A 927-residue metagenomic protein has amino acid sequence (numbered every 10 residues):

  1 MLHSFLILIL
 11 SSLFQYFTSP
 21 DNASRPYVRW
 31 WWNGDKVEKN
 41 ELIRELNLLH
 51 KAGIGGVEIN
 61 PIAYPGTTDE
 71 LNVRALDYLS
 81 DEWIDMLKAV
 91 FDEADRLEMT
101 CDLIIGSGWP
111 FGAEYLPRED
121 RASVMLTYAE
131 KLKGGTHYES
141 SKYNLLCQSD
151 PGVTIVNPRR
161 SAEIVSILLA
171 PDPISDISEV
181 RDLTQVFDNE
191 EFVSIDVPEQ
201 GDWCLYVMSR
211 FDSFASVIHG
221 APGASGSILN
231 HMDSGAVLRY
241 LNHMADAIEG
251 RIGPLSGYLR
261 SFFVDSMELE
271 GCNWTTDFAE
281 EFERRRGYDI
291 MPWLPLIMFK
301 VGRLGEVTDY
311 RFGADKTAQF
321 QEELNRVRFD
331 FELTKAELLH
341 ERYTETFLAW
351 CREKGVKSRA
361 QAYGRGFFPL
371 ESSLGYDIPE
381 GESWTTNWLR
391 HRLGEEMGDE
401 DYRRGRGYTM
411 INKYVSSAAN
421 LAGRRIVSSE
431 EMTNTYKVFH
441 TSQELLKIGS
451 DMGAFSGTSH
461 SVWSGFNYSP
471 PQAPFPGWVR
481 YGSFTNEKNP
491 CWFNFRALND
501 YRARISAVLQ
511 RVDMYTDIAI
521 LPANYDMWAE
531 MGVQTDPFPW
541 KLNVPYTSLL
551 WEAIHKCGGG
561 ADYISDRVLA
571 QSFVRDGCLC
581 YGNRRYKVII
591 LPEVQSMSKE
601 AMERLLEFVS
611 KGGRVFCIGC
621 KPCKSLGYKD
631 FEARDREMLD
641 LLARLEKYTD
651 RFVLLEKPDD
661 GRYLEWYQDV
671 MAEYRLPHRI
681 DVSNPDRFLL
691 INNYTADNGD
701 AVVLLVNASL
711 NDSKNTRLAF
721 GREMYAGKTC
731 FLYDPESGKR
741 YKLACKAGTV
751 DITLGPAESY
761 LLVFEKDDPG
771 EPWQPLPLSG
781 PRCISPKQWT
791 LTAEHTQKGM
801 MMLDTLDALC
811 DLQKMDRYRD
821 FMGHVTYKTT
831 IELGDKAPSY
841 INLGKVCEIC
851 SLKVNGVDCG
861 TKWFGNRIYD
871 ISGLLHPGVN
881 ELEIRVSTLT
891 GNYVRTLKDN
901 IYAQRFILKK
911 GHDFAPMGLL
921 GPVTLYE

Functional and structural regions predicted by a protein language model:
L2-F5, I9-Y258, Y926: Mature N-terminal, pre-catalytic/accessory segment of carbohydrate-active enzymes
Q15, P20, C810-R819, I901-E927: Non-catalytic, glycine-rich low-complexity segments
P26-Y27, E38, L42-I43, G56 (+10 more regions): Carbohydrate-binding surfaces of carbohydrate-active enzymes
S213, D768-E771, S887-T896: Short acidic/polar inter-strand loop motif in beta-rich domains
P735-K739, V854-C859: Change "in extracellular beta-sheet-rich domains … of secreted and cell-surface proteins" to "in beta-sheet-rich domains
L743-C745, C859-W863: Short beta-strand segments within Ig-like beta-sandwich modules, predominantly Fibronectin type-III
I831-L833, A837-N855, K862-W863, L882-V886: Aromatic-lined ligand-binding clefts that engage carbohydrates, nucleic acids, or primary amines
H876-G878: A glycine-anchored, Pro-Gly-centered beta-turn/N-cap motif
